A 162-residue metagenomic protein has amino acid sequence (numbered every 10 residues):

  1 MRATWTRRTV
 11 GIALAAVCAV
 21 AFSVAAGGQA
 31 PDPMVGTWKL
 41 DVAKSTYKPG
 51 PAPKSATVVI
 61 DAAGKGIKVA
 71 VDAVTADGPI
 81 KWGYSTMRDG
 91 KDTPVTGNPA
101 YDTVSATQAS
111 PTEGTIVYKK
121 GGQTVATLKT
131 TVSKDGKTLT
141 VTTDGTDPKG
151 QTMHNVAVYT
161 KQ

Functional and structural regions predicted by a protein language model:
R2-A3, A26-Q162: Hydrophobic small-molecule pocket/channel-lining residues, especially in calycin-type beta-barrels
R2-L14: Bacterial N-terminal signal peptides that target proteins for export
G11-S23: Bacterial N-terminal signal peptides
